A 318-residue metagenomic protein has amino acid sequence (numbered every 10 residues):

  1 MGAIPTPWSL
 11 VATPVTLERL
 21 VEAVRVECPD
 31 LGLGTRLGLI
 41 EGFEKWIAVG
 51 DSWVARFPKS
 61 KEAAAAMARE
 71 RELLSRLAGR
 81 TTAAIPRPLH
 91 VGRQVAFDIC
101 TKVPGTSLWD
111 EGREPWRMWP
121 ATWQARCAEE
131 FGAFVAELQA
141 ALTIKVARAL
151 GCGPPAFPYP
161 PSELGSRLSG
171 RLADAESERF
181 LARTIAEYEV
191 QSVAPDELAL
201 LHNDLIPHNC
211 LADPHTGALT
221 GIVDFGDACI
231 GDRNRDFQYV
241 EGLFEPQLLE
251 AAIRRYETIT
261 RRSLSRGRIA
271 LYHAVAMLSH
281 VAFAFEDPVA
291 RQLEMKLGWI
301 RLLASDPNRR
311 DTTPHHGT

Functional and structural regions predicted by a protein language model:
A3-P5, W53-R56, G112-M118, G165-R167 (+1 more regions): Short glycine/proline- and charge-enriched loop/turn segments that cap or connect secondary-structure elements
P5-V15: A short, highly charged nucleic-acid-interacting micro-segment common to nuclease and nuclease-linked defense proteins
T13-G32, P104, W116-E129, A136-N203 (+3 more regions): An alpha-helical support segment within catalytic cores of ATP-dependent transferases
P29-L37, S177-R179, R261-I269: Short, surface-exposed acidic
T35-P155: ATP-binding pocket architecture of kinase catalytic cores
E44-K45, T122, R126-E129, D227-I230 (+1 more regions): Helix-rich C-terminal or lid/interface subdomains of diverse kinases
K45-V49, A55, A186-R235: Active-site acidic catalytic loop and adjacent metal/ATP-binding pocket of ATP-dependent phosphoryl transfer enzymes
R93-V95, H215-G217, A274-M277: Short strand-connecting beta-turns/loops that link adjacent beta-strands
